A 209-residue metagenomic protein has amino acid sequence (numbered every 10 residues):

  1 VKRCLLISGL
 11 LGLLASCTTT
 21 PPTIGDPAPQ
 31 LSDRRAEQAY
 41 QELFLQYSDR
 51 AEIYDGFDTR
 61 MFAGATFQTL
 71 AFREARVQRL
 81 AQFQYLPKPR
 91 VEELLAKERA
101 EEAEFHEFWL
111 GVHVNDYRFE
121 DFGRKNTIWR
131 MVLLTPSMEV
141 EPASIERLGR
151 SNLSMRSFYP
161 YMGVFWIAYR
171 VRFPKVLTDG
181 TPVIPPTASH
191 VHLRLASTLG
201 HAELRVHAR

Functional and structural regions predicted by a protein language model:
K2-S8: Sec-dependent signal peptide recognition, specifically the positively charged N-region followed immediately by
S8-L11, D179: Feature targets compositionally biased, intrinsically disordered low-complexity regions with long contiguous runs
L13-S16: C-terminal motif of bacterial Sec signal peptides marking the signal peptidase cleavage site
T18-R209: Conserved functional micro-motifs across diverse proteins
